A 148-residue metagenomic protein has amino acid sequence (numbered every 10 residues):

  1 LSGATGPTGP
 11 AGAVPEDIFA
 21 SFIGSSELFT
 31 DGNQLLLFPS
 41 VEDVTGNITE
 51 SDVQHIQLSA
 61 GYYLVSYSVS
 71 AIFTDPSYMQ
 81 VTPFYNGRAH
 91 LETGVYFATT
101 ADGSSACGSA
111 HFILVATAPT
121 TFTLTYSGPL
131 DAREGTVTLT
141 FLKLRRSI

Functional and structural regions predicted by a protein language model:
A4-I148: Extracellular jelly-roll beta-sandwich "head" domains, especially the C-terminal globular C1q domain
